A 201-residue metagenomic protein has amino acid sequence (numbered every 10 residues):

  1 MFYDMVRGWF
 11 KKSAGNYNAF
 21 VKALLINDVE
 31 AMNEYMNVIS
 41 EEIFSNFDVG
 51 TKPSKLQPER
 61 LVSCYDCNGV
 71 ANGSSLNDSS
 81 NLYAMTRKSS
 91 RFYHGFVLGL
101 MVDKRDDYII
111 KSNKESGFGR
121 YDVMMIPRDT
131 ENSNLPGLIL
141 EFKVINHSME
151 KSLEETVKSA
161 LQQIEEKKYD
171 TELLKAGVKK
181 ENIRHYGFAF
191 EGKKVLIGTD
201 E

Functional and structural regions predicted by a protein language model:
M1-K168, V195-E201: Extended alpha-helical interface modules used as scaffolds for assembling large macromolecular complexes
E172-E201: Domain-level recognition of nuclease-like catalytic cores that cleave nucleotide substrates
